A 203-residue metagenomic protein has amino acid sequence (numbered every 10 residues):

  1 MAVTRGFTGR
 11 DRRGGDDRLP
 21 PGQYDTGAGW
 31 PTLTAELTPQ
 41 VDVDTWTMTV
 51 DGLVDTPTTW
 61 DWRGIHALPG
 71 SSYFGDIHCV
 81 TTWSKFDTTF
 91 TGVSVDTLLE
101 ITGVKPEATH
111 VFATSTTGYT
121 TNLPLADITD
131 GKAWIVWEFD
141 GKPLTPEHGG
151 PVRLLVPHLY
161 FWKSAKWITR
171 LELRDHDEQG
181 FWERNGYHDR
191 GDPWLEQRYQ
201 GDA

Functional and structural regions predicted by a protein language model:
A2-A203: Structured, non-membrane catalytic/scaffold regions adjacent to prosthetic-group chemistry
